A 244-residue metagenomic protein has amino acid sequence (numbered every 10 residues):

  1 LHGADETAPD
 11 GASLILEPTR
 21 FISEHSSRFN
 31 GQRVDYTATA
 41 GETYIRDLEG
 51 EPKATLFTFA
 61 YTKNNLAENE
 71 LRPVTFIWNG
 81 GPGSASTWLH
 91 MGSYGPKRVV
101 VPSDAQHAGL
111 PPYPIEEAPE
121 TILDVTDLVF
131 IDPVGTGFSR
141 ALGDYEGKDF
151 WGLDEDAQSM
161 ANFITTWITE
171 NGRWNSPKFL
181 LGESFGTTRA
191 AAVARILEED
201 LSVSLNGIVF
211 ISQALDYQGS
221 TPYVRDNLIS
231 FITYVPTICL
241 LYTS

Functional and structural regions predicted by a protein language model:
H2-A8, G50-D149: N-terminal cap/lid subdomain of alpha/beta-hydrolase-fold enzymes
S23-A60: N-terminal cap/lid segment of alpha/beta-hydrolase-fold proteins
F150-I168: Alpha/beta-hydrolase active-site loop
R173-S184: Alpha/beta-hydrolase fold nucleophile elbow
F179, G207-V209: Residue in the alpha/beta-hydrolase core beta-strand immediately N-terminal to the catalytic nucleophile
G182-A192: Glycine-rich nucleophile elbow surrounding the catalytic serine of serine-hydrolase chemistry
V209-G219: Active-site nucleophile loop of the alpha/beta-hydrolase fold
Y242-T243: Conserved small/polar residues in nucleotide/adenosyl-binding loops
